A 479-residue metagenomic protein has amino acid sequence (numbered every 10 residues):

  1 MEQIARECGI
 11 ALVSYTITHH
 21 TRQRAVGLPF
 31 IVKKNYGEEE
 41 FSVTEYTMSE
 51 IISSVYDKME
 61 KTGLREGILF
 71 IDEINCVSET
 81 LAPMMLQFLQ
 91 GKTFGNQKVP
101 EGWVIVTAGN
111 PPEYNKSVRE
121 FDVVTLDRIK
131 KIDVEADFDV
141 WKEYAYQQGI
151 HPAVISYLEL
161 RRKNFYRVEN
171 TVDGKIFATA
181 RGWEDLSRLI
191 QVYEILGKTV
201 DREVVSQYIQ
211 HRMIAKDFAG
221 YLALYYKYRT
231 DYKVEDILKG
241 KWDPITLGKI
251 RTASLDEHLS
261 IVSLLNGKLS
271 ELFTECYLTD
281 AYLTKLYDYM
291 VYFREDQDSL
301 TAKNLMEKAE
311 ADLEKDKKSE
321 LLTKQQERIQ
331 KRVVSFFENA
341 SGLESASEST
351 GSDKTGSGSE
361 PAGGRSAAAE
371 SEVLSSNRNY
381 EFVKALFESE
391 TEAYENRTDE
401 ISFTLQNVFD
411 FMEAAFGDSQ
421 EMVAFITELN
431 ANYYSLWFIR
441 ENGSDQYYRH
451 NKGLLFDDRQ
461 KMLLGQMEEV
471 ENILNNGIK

Functional and structural regions predicted by a protein language model:
M1-K163, V168-T171: AAA+ P-loop NTPase catalytic core and its hallmark functional loops
Q3-R6, G27, V123, D127 (+14 more regions): Charged/polar, solvent-exposed surface patches and flexible loops
K33-K34, K58-K61, R65, K92 (+24 more regions): Context-gated lysine
Q147-E307, A311: Alpha-helical lid/collar subdomain of P-loop NTPases
R251-K479: Terminal-proximal interaction/regulatory segments of ATP-powered molecular machines
